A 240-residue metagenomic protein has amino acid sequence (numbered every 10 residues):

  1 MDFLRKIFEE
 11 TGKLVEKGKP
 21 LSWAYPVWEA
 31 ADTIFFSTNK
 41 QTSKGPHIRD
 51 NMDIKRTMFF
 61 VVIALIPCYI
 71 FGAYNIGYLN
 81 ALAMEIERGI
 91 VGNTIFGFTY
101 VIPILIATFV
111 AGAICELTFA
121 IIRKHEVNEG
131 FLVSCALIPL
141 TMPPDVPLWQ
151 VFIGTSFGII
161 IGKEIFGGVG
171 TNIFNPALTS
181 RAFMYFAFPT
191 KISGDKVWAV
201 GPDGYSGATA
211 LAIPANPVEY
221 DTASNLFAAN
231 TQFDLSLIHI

Functional and structural regions predicted by a protein language model:
M1-L105, F109: N-terminal signal-anchor module of multipass membrane proteins
L21-W28, G77-V91, S193-T222: Interfacial/capping segments of alpha-helical transmembrane domains
I54, F96-G97, I121-E129, T171-I173: Interfacial helix-loop-helix linkers and transmembrane-helix boundary segments in multi-pass membrane proteins
F71-A81, T118-I122, I160, E164-I165 (+2 more regions): Structural signature of transmembrane alpha-helix termini at the membrane-water interface
T99-V101, L117-V127, P144-V146: Short, amphipathic, aromatic/basic-enriched membrane-interface segments that mark the entry/exit of transmembrane
L105-T118, T155-K163: Central hydrophobic cores of alpha-helical transmembrane segments in multi-pass inner-membrane proteins across all
E126-G207: Membrane-interface helix-loop-helix junctions at boundaries between adjacent transmembrane segments
I238-I240: Conserved small/polar residues in nucleotide/adenosyl-binding loops
